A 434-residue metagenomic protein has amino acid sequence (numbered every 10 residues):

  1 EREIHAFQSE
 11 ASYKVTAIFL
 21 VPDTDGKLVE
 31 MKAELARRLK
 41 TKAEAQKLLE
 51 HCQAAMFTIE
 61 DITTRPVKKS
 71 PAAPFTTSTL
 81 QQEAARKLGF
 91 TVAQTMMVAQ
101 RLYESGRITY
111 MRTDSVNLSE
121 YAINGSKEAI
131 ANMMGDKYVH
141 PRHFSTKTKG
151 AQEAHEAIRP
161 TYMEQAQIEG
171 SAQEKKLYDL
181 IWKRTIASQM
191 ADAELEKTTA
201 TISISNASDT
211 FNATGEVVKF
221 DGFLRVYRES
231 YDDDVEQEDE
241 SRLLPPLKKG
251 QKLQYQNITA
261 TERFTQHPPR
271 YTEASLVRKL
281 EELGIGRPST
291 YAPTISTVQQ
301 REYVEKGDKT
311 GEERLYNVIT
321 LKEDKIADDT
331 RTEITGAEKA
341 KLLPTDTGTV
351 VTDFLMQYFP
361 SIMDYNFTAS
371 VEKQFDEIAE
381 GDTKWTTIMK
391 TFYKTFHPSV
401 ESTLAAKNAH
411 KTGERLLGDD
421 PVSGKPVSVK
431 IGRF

Functional and structural regions predicted by a protein language model:
E1-E44, K87: C-terminal helical "lid" subdomain and adjoining coupling/linker elements of P-loop NTPases
E3-A6, S12, A45, T63 (+3 more regions): Basic, low-complexity terminal or inter-domain segments flanking catalytic cores
K42-P71: Conserved alpha/beta core segments of nucleic-acid transaction machinery
Q81-E83, K87-T95: A conserved hydrophobic secondary-structure block that centers on an alpha-helix together with its immediately flanking
V98: Residues within the DNA-recognition helix of helix-turn-helix
S105-I108: Eukaryotic nuclear/nucleolar intrinsically disordered, charge-dense low-complexity regions
